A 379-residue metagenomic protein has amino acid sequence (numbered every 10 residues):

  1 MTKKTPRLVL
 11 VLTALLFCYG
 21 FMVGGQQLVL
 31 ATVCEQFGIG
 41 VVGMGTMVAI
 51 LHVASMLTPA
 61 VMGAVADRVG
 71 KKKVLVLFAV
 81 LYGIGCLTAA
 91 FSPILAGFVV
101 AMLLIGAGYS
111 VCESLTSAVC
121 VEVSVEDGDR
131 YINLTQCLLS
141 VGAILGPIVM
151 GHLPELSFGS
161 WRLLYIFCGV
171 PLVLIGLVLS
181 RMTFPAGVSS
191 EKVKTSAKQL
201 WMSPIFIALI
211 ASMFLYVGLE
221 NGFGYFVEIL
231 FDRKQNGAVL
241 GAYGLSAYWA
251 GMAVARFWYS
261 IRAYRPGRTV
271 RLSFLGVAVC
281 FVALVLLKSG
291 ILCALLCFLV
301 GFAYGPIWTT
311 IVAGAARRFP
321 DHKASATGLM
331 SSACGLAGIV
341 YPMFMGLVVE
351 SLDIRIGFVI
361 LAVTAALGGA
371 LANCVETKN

Functional and structural regions predicted by a protein language model:
R7-I39, F223-E228: Extracytoplasmic
G24, H52-A60, I144, W249-F257 (+1 more regions): Residue-level signature of mid-helix packing/kink "hotspots" within the transmembrane helices of 12-pass Major
Q26-Q27, P204-A253: Extracytoplasmic gate region of multi-pass secondary transporters
G38, G70, F91-A96, V125 (+2 more regions): Helix-breaking motifs and short loop linkers at transmembrane-helix boundaries and internal kinks in secondary membrane
L57-L95: Conserved MFS/SLC helix-loop-helix module at the cytosolic interface between two early adjacent transmembrane helices
A101-L139: Cytoplasmic helix-loop-helix junction between adjacent transmembrane helices in 12-TM secondary transporters
E126-D127, Y131-F184: Helix-loop-helix hairpin linking two adjacent transmembrane segments in secondary transporters
P266-I311: C-terminal transmembrane helical hairpin of 12-TM major facilitator-type secondary transporters
